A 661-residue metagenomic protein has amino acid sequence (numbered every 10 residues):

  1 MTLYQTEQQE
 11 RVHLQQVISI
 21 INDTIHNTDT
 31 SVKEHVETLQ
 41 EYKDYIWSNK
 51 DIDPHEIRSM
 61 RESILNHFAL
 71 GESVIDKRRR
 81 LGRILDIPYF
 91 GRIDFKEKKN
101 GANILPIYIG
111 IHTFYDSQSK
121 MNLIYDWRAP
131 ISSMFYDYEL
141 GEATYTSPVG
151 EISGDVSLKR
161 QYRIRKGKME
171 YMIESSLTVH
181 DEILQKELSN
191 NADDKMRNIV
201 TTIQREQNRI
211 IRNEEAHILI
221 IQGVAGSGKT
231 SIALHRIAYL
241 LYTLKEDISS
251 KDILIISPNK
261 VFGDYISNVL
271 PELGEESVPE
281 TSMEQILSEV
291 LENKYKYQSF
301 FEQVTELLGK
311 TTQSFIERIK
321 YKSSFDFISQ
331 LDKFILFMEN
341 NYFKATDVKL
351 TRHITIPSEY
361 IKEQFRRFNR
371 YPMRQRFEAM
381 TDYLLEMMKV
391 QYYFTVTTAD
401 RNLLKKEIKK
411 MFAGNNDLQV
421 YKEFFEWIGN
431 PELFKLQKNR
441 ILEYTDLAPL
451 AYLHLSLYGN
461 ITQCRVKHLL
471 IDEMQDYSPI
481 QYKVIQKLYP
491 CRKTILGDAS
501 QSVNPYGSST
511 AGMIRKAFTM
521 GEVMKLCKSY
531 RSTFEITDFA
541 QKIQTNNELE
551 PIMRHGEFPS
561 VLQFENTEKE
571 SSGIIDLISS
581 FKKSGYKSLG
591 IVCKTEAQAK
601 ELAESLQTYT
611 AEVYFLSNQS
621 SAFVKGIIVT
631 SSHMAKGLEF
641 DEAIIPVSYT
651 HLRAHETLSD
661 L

Functional and structural regions predicted by a protein language model:
M1, L658-D660: Extended, solvent-exposed polar beta/coil surface segments
M1-K33, Q40, L184-Q303: P-loop NTPase Walker
M1-V200, Q204, N208-R212: Extended, charged low-complexity regulatory segments
P54-S73, I211-H217, Q222-V224, G228-S231 (+4 more regions): Generic detector of solvent-exposed, compositionally biased contiguous segments
R79, R83, S189, D193 (+8 more regions): Short, charged/polar micro-motifs that form catalytic or ligand-binding hotspots
M196-V200, Q204-N208, L234, A238 (+4 more regions): Short, well-ordered alpha-helical scaffold segments within catalytic/effector domains
L241-L470, D476-V484, R492: Alpha-helical nucleic-acid-binding subdomain of P-loop helicases immediately C-terminal to the Walker A/P-loop
E246, K260-E276, T281-I286, E292-E302 (+3 more regions): Conserved helicase motor core of SF1/SF2 NTP-dependent helicases
